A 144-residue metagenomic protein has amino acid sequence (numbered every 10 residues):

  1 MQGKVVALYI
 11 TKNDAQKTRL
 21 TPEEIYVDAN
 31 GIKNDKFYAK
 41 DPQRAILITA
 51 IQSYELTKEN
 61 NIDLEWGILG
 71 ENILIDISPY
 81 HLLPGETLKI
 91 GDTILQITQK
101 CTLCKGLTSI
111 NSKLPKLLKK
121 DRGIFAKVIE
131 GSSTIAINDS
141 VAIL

Functional and structural regions predicted by a protein language model:
M1-I90, I94-C101, T134, L144: Electropositive, beta-rich accessory/interaction domains or terminal extensions that provide binding surfaces
N60-N72, S109-G123: Short, basic/aromatic beta-hairpin or loop at an interaction surface
Q96-T98, K116-I129: Active-site scaffold segments
C104-L107: A short local loop/turn or secondary-structure capping micro-motif enriched for an aromatic residue
G123-L144: Well-ordered alpha/beta subsegment
